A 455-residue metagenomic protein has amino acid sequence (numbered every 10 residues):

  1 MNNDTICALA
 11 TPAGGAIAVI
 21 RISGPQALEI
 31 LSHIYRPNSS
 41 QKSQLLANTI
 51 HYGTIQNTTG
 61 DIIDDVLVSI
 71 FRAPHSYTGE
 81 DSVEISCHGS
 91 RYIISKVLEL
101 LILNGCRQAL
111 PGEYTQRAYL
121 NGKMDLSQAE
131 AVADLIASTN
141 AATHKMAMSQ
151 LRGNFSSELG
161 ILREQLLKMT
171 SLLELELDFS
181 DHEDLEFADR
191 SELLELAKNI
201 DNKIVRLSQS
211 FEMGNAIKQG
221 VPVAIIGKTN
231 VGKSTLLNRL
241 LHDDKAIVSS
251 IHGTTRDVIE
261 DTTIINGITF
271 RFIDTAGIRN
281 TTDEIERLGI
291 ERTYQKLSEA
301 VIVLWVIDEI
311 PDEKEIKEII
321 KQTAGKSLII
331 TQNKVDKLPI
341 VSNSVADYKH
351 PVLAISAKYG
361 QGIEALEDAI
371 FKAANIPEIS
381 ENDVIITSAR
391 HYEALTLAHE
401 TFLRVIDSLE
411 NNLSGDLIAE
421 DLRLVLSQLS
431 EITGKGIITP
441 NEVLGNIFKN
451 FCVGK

Functional and structural regions predicted by a protein language model:
M1-K145, S149, G153, T323 (+1 more regions): A glycine-rich (often HGG/GG-containing) alpha/beta subdomain
N2-L9, H144-I264, T281-D283, D312-K455: C-terminal-of-GTPase-core extension/linker across diverse P-loop GTPases
P12-G14, D61, Y77, I217 (+4 more regions): Conserved catalytic network of the ASCE P-loop NTPase/AAA+ motor domain
H51-R72, G253-T281, E299-I302: Switch I (G2) and immediately adjacent beta-strands of P-loop GTPase domains
R107, T269-R271, P351: Conserved beta-strand segments of alpha/beta enzyme cores
L241, A276-G277, V301, D308-E309 (+1 more regions): Short glycine-/small-residue-rich Rossmann-like dinucleotide-binding loops
F272, V306, T331: Generic enzyme active-site microenvironment
E286-E309: Inter-motif core of Ras-like GTPase G domains
